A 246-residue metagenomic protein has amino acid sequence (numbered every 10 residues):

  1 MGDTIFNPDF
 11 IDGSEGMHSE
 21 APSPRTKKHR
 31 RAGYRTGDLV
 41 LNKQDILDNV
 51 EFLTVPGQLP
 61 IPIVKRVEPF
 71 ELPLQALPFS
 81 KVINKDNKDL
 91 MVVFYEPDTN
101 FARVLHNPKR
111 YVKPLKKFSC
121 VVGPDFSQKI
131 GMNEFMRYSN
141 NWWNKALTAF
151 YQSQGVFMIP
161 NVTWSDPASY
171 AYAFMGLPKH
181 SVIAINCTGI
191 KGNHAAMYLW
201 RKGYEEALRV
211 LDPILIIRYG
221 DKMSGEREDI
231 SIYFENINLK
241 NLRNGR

Functional and structural regions predicted by a protein language model:
G2-K129, A146: SEC14/CRAL-TRIO lipid-binding/transfer domains and related phosphoinositide-recognition modules that form deep
S80-N87, M91-F94, A102-N244: Eukaryote-skewed repeat-based solenoidal scaffolds used as protein-protein interaction platforms, primarily
